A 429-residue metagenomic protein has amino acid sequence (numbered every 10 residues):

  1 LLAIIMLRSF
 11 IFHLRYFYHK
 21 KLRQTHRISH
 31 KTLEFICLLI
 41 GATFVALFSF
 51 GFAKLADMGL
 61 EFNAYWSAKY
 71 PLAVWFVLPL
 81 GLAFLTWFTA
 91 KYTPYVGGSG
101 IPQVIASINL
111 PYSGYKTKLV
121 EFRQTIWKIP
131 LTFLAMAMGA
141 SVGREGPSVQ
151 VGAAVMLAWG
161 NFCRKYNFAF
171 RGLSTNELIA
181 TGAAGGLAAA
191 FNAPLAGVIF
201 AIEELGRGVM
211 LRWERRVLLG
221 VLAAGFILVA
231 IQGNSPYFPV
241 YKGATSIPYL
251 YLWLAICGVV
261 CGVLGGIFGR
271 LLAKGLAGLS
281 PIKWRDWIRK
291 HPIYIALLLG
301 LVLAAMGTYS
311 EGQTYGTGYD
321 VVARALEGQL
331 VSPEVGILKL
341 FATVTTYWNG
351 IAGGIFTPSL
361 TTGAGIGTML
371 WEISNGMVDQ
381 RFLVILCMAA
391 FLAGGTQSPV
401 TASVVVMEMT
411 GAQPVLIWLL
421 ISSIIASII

Functional and structural regions predicted by a protein language model:
L1-I429: Alpha-helical transmembrane segments and immediately membrane-proximal extracytoplasmic
